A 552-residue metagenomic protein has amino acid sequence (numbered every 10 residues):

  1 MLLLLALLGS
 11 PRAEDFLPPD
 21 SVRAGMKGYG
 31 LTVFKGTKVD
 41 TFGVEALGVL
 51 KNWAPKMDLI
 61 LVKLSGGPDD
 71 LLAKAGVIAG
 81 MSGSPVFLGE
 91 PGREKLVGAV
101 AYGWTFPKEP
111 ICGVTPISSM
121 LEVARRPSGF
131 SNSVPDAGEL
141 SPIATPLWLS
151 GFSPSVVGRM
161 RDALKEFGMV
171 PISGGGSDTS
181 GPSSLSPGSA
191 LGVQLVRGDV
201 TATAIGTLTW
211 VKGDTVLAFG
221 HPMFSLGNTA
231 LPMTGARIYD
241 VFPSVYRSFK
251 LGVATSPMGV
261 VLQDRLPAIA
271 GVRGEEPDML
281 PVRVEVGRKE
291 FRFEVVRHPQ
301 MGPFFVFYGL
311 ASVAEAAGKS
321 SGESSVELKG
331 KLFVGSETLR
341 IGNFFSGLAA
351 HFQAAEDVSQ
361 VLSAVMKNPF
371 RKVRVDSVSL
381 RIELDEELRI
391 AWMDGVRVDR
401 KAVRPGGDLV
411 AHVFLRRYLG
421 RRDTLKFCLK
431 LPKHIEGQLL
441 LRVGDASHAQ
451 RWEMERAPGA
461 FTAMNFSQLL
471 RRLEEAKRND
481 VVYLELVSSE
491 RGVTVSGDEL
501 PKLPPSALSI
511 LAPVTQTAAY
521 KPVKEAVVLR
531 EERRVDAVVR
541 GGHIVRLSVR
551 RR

Functional and structural regions predicted by a protein language model:
L2-P11: Hydrophobic h-region of N-terminal signal peptides that target proteins for export in Gram-negative bacteria
S10-R552: Terminal presequence/propeptide segments associated with secretion/organelle targeting and zymogen/polyprotein
